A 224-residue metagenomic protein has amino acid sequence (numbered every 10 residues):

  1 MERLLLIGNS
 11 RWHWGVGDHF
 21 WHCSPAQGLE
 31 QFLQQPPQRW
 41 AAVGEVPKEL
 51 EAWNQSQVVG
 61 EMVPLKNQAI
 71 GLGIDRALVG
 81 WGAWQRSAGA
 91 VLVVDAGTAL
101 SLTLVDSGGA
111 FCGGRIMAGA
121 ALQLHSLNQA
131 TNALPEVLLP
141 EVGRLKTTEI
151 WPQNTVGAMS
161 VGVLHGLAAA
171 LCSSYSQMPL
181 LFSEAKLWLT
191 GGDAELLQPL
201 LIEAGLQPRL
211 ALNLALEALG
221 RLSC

Functional and structural regions predicted by a protein language model:
M1-H19, A83, G89-F111, L127: Gly/Thr-rich phosphate-binding beta-strand-loop-beta motif of the actin/hexokinase/Hsp70
L6, A77, P199, Q207-C224: Glycine-rich phosphate-binding/hydrolytic loop that grips phosphoryl groups
H19-L33: A short, well-structured beta->alpha microelement
Q35-V46, F182-G192: Short glycine-rich phosphate-binding loop at a beta-alpha junction
E45-A52, E195-Q198: Short, charged/polar "capping" segments at the starts of alpha-helices and the immediately preceding loops
P64-V91, L216-C224: Conserved phosphate-binding catalytic cores of ATP/NTP-utilizing and phosphoryl-transfer enzymes
F111-N132, P208-L219: Gly/Ser/Thr-rich active-site loops/lids in small-molecule metabolic enzymes that frequently grip phosphoryl groups
M117-M178: Active-site rim beta-loop-alpha module in soluble metabolic enzymes
